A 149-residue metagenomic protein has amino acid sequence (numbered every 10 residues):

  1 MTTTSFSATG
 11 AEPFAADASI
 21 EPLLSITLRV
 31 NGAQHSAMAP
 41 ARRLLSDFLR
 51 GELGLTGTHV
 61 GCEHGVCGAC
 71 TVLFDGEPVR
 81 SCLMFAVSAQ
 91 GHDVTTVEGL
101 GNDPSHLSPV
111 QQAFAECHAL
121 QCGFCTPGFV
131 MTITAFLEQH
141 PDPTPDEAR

Functional and structural regions predicted by a protein language model:
M1-R149: Signature of N-terminal electron-transfer/Fe-S-associated modules in redox systems
